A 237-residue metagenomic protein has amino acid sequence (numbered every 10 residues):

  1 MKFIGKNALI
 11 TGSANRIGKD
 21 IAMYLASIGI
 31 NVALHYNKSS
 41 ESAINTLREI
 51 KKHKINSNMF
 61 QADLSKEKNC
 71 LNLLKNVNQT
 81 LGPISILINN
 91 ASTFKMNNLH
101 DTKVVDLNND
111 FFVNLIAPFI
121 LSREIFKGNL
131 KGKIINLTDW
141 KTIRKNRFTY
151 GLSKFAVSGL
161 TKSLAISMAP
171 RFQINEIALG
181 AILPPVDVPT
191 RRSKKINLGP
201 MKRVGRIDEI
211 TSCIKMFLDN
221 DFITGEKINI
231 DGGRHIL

Functional and structural regions predicted by a protein language model:
N7, A14-N15: Conserved glycine-rich cofactor-binding loop
I30-I44: Conserved glycine-rich Rossmann-like NAD(P)H-binding loop of the short-chain dehydrogenase/reductase
L71, T93-N108, N146-T149, V186-T190: Conserved mid-core segment of classical short-chain dehydrogenase/reductases
S85, T93, H100-I120, I135 (+2 more regions): Catalytic Tyr-X3-Lys loop
N90-K95, G233: Conserved NAD(P)H cofactor-binding loop of Rossmann-fold oxidoreductase domains
G128, R206-I230, H235: C-terminal substrate-recognition "lid" of short-chain dehydrogenase/reductases
K133-A169, A181-I182: Catalytic loop of short-chain dehydrogenase/reductase
A169-Q173, T224-G225: Short, small/polar-rich loop/turn modules that mediate ligand/substrate recognition or access, typified
